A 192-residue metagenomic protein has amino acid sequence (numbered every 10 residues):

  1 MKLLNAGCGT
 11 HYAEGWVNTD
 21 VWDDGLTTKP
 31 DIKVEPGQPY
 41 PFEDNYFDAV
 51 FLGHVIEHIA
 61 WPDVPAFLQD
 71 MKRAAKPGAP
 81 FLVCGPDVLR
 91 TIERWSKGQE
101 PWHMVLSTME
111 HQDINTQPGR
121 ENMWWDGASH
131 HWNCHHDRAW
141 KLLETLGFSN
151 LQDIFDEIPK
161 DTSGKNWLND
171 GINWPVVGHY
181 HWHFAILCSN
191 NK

Functional and structural regions predicted by a protein language model:
K2-E93, I186-N190: Conserved SAM-binding loop
W61-D70, A74-K76, P80-N191: S-adenosyl-L-methionine-dependent methyltransferase catalytic module, highlighting the catalytic core
